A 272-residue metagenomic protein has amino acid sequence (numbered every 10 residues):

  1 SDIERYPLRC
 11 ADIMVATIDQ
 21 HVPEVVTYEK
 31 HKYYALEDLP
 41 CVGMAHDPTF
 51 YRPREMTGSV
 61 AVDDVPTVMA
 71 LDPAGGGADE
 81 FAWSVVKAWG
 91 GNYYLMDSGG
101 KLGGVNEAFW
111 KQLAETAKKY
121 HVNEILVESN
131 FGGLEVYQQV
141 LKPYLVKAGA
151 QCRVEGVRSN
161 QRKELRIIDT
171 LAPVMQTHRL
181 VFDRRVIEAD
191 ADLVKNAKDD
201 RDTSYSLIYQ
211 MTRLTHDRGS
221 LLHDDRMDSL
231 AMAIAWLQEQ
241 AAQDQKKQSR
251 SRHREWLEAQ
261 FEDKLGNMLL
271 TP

Functional and structural regions predicted by a protein language model:
S1, L171, S229: A residue-level signal for conserved active-site and pocket-lining positions in enzyme catalytic cores
S1-L71: ATPase catalytic-site recognition across NTP-hydrolyzing enzymes
E4-P7, A11-T27, M232-P272: Acidic two-metal-ion nuclease catalytic site recognized across multiple nuclease folds, prominently DnaQ/RNase D-T
V62-A88, S229: Gly/Thr-rich phosphate-binding beta-strand-loop-beta motif of the actin/hexokinase/Hsp70
S84-L214, N267-P272: Mg2+-dependent endonuclease catalytic cores in nucleic-acid-processing enzymes, primarily RNase H-like
K119-V122, L180-V181, S220, E239-K246: Intrinsically disordered or highly flexible coil/loop and linker segments, enriched in small and charged/polar residues
L214-L222: C-terminal interaction surface of TIR/SEFIR-family domains
